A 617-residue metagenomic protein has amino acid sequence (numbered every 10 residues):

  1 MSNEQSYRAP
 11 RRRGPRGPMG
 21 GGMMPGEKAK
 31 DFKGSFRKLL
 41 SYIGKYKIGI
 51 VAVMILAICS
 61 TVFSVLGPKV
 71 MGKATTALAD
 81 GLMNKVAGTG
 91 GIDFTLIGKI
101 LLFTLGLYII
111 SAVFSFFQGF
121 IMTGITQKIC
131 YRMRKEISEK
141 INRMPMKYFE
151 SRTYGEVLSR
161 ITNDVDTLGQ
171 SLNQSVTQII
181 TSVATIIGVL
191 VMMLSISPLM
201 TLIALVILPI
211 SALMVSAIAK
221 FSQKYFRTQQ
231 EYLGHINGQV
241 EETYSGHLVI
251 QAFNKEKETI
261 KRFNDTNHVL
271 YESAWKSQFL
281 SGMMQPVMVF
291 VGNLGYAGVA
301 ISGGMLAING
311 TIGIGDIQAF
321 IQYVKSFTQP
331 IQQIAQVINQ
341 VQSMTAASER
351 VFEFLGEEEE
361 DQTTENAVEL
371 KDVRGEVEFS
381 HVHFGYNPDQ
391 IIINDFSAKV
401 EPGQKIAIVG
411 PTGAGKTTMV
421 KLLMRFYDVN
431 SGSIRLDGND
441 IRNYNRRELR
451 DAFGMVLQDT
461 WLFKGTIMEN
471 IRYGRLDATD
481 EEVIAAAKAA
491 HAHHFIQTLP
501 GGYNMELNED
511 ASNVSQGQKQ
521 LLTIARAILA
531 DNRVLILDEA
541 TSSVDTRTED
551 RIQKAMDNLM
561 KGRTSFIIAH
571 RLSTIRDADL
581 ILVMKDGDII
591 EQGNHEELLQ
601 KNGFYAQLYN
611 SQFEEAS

Functional and structural regions predicted by a protein language model:
M1-K33, A87: Membrane-proximal cytosolic tails and large cytosolic loops of membrane proteins
N3, T363-T364, V368-S617: ABC-type nucleotide-binding domain
P25, S35, I43, M122 (+3 more regions): Juxtamembrane loop-to-helix connectors within ABC transporter transmembrane domains
K45, G49-V62, K73, S115 (+3 more regions): Transmembrane helices of ABC transporter permease
I48, M146-K147, V165-L172, V176 (+7 more regions): An intracellular "coupling" helix at the cytosolic face of ABC transporter transmembrane type-1 domains
I50-F114, S195-L199, G310-I314: Transmembrane helix-loop-helix hairpins at lipid-water interfaces of multipass membrane proteins, especially the type-1
M192-I207, V215, K276-E349, F354-L355: Helix-loop-helix
